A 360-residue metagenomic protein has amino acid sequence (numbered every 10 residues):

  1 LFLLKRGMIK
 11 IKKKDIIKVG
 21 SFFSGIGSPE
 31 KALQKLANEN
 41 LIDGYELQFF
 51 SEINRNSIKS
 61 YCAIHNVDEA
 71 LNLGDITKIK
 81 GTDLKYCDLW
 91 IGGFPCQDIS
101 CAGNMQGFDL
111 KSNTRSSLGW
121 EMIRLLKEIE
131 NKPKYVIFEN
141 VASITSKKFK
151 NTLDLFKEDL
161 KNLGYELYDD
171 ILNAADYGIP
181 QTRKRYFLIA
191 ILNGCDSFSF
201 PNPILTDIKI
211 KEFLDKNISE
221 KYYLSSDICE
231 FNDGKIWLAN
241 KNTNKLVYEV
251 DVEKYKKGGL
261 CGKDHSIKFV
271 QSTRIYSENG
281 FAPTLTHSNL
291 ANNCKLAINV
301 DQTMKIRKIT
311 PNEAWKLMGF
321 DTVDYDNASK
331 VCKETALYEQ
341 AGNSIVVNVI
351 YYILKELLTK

Functional and structural regions predicted by a protein language model:
F2-L47, V67, M105, L155 (+2 more regions): S-adenosyl-L-methionine-dependent DNA methyltransferase catalytic core
I9-P133, A142-D154, K161: Core alpha/beta nucleotide-donor-binding catalytic domains of modification enzymes
S57, A175-I179: Short, conserved secondary-structure transition motifs
L73-G74, A142, G164-D176: Conserved S-adenosyl-L-methionine
Y86, P180-R185: A short, glycine/Asx- and small/polar-enriched loop/turn that sits immediately N-terminal to a beta-strand
G93, E139, I189: Alpha/beta-hydrolase-fold catalytic nucleophile elbow
Y135-V141, V331: Short beta-strands and strand-loop turn motifs
